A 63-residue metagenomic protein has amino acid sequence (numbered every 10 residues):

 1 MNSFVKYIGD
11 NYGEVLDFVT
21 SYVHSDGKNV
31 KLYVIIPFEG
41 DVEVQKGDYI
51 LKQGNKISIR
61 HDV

Functional and structural regions predicted by a protein language model:
M1-F38: N-terminal non-globular leader segments, chiefly Sec-dependent signal peptides
E39-V63: Short, compact, well-ordered microdomains
